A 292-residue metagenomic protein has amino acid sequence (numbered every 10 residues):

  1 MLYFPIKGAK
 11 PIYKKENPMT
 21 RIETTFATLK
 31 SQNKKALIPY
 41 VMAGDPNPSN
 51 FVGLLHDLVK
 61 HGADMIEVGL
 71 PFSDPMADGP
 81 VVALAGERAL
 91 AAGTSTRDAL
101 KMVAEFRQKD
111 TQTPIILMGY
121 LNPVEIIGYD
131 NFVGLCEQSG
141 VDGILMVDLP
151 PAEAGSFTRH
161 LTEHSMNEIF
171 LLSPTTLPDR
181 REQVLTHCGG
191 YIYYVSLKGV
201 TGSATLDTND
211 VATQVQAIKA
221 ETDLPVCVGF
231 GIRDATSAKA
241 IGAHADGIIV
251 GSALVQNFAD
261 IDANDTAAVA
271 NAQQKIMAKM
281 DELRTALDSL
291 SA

Functional and structural regions predicted by a protein language model:
N17-I38, V103-Q108, S291: N-terminal amphipathic alpha-helix/helix-capping segment at the start of soluble metabolic enzymes
M19, Q214-T222, R233-K239, A243-A292: Alpha/beta catalytic cores of nucleotide-metabolism and tRNA/nucleoside-modifying enzymes
T20-T24, T28, D74-V82, T94-V103 (+6 more regions): Active-site-adjacent beta->alpha loops and helix N-cap segments on the catalytic face of soluble alpha/beta enzymes
L37-V41, I66-V68, I115-G119, I144-M146 (+4 more regions): Hydrophobic faces of well-ordered beta-strands that scaffold small-molecule active sites in alpha/beta enzyme cores
D45-P48, I66-T96, S196-S203, F258-A259: Glycine-rich, proline-tolerant flexible connector loops at the mouths of alpha/beta enzymes
S49-H56, T176-L185, I232-I248: Catalytic cores of alpha/beta
I66-S73, G143-L145, P150, Y194-G202 (+1 more regions): Glycine-rich phosphate-binding active-site loops on the catalytic face of alpha/beta enzymes
V81-I116, R159-I169, S173, V211-V226 (+1 more regions): Alpha-helix-loop-beta-strand connector modules within alpha/beta enzyme cores
